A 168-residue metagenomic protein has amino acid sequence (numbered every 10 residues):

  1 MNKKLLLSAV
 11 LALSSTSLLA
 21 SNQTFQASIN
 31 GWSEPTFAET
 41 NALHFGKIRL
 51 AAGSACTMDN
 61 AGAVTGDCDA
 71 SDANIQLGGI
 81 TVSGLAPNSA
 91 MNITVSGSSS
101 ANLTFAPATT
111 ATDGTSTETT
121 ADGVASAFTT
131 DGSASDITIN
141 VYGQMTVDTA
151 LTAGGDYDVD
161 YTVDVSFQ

Functional and structural regions predicted by a protein language model:
M1-K4: Positively charged n-region of N-terminal signal peptides that target proteins for export
L7-A9, L13: N-terminal export/ancillary region detector
S15-S17: N-terminal signal peptide c-region/cleavage motif recognized by signal peptidases
A20-S100, A127, D131-Q168: N-terminal small/polar-rich segments of proteins
M91, V95-V124: Surface-exposed binding patches on compact interaction domains or structured appendages
